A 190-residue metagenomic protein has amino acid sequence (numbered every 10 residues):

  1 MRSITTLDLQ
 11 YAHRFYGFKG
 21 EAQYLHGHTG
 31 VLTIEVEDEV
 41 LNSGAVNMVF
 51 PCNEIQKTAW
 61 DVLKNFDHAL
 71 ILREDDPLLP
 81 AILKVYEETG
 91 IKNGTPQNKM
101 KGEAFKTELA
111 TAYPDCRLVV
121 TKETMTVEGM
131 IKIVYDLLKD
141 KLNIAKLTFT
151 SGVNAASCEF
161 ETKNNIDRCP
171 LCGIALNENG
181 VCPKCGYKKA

Functional and structural regions predicted by a protein language model:
M1-N165: Charge-rich, low-complexity N-terminal segments
A45, L171-C172: Short, flexible active-site loop motifs that bind/organize anionic cofactors or intermediates
D167, G180: Cys/His-enriched microdomains
P170, P183: Cys/His/Pro-rich metal-binding microdomains
G173, G186: Cys/His-coordinated zinc-binding microdomains
L176-N177, K189-A190: Cys/His-rich microdomains that often coordinate metals
